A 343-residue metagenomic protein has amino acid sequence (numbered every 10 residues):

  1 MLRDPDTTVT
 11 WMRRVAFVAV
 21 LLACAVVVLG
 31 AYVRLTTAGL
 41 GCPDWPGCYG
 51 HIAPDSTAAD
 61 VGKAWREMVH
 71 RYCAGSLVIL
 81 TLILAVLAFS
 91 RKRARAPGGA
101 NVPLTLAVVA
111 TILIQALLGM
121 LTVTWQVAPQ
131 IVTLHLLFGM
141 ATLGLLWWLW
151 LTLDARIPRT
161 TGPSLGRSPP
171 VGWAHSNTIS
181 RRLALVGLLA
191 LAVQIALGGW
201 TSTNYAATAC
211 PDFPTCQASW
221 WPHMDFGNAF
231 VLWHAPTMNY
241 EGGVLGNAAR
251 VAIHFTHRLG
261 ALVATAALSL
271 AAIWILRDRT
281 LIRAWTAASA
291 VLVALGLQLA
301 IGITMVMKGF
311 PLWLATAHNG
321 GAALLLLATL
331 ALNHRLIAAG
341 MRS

Functional and structural regions predicted by a protein language model:
M1-S343: Polytopic transmembrane helical bundles with strong interfacial aromatic enrichment
